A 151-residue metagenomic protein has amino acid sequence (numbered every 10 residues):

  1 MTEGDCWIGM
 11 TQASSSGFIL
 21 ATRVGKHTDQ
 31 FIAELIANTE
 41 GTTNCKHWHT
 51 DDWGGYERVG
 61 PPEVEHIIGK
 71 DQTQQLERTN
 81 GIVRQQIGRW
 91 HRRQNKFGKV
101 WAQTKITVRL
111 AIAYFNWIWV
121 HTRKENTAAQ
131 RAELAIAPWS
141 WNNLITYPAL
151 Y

Functional and structural regions predicted by a protein language model:
M1-M10, F31-E34, T42: Mobile-element integrase/transposase regions, centering on the N-terminal DNA-binding/Zn-coordinating module
T2-G25: Short conserved beta-strand segments at catalytic cores or DNA/RNA-binding microdomains of nucleic-acid binding
L20-T43: Active-site beta-loop-alpha junctions of metal-dependent nucleic acid enzymes, especially the RNase H-like/DDE
N44-Y56: Acidic/histidine-rich, metal-coordinating catalytic segments
G60-G69: Active-site regions of enzymes building and remodeling cell-envelope glycoconjugates
Q72-Q94, V100-W101, N116-W119: Short amphipathic alpha-helical "interface-anchor" segments enriched in bulky aromatics
K96-Y151: C-terminal domain-tail junction helix/linker
